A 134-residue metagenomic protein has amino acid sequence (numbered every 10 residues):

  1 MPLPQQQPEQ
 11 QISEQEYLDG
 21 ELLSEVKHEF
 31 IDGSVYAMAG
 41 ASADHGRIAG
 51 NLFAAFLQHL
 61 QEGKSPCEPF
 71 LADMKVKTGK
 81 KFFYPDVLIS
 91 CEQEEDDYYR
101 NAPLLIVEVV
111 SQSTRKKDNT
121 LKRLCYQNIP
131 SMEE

Functional and structural regions predicted by a protein language model:
M1-E134: Gly/Pro/Ser/Thr-rich low-complexity, intrinsically disordered segments predominantly at protein N-termini
